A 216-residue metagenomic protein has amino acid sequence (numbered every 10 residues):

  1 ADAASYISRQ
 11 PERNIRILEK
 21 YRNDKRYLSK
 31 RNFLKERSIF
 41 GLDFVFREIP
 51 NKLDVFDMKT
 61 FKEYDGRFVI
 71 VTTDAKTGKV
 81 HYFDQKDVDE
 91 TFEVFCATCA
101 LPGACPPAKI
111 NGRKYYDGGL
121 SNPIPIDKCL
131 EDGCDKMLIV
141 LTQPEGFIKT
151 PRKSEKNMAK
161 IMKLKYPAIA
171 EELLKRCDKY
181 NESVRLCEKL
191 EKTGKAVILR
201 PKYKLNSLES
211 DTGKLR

Functional and structural regions predicted by a protein language model:
A1-K52, D84, D89-A97, L138-L141 (+1 more regions): Patatin-like phospholipase
R9, E155-M158, L215-R216: Short, hinge-like loop/turn segments at secondary-structure boundaries
N32-F40, K79-F83, R113-Y116, E171-L173: Flexible, glycine/proline-enriched loop segments at strand-loop-helix junctions that form or flank small-ligand binding
F40-E63, D178-N181, I198-Y203: C-terminal domain-closing interface element
V55, N122-P123, V184: Structural motif corresponding to alpha-helix initiation and N-cap regions
F61-A159: Active-site gating loop/helix substructures
T91, S183-R216: C-terminal helical/tail subdomains of lipid-metabolizing enzymes
K136-K189: Helix-centered, glycine/charged polyanion-binding patches within enzymatic domains that contact phosphate-containing
